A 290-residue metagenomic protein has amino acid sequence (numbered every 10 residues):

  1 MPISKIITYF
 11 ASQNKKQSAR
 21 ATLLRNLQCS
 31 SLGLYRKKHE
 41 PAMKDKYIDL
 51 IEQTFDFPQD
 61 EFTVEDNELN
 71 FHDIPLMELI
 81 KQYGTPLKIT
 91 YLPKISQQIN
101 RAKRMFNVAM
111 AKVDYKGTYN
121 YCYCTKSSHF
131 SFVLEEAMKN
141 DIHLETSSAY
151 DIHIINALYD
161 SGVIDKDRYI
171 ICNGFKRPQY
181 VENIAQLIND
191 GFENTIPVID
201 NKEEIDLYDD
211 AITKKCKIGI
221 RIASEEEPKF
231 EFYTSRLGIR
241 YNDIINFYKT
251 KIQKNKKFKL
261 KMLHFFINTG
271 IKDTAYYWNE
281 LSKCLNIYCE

Functional and structural regions predicted by a protein language model:
P2, I6-F10, R20-C216, I220 (+2 more regions): A charged N-terminal "starter" segment
G33-E52, A211-T213, S224-E290: Active-site loop/helix belt of alpha/beta enzymes
